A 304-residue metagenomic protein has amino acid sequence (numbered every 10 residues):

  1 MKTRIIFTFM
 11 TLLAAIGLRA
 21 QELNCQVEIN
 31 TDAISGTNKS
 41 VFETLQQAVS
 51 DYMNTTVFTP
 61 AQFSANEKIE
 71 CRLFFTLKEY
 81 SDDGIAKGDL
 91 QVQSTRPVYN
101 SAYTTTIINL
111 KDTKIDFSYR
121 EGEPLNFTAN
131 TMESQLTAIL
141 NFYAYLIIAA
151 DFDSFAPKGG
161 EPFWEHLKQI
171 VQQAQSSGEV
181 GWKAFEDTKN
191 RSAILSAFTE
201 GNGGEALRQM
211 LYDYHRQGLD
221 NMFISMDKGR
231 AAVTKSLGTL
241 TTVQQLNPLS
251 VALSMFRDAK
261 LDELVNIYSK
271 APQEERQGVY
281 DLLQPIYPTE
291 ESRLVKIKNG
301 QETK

Functional and structural regions predicted by a protein language model:
M1-L23: Bacterial Sec-dependent N-terminal signal peptides
Q21-K87, V98-N100: Start-of-domain marker
E28, Y212-K304: A cross-kingdom marker for long, charged
D32-K39, N126-S134, Q245-L246: Second-shell loop/turn segments in exported
S50-F58, A149-F152, V265, S269: Sec-exported extracytoplasmic/periplasmic mature domains
K87-A193, A197: Acidic/His-rich structured neighborhood in mature extracellular/periplasmic domains
G159-L253: Flexible, glycine-rich surface segments
